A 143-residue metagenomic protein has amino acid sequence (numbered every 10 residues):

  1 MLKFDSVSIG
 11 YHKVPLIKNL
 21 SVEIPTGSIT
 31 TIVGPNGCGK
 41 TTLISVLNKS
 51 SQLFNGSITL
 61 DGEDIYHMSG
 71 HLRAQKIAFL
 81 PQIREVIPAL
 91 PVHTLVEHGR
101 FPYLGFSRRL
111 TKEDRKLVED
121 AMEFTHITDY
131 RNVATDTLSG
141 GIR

Functional and structural regions predicted by a protein language model:
L2, I17-N19: Conserved structural motif at the start of ABC-family nucleotide-binding domains
V14-P15, H71: Short coil-to-beta microelement around the adenine-binding A-loop and adjacent beta1/P-loop entry of ABC ATPase
V33-P35: The feature captures the beta-strand-to-loop junction immediately N-terminal to the Walker
N48: Helix-to-loop junction immediately C-terminal to a conserved catalytic motif
G56-D64: Conserved ABC transporter NBD signature motif
D64-A78, I83, S107-K112: ABC ATPase NBD coupling module
E97, K112-Y130: Conserved ABC ATPase "signature" region
R108-R109, V133-L138, I142: Conserved ABC ATPase signature
